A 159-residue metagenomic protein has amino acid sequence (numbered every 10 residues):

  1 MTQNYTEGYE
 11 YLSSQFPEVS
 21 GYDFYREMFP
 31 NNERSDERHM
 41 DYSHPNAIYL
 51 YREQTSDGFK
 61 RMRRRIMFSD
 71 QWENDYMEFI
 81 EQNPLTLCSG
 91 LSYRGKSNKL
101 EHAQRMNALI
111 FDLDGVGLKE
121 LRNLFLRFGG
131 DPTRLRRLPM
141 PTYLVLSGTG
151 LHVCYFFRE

Functional and structural regions predicted by a protein language model:
M1-A108, L118, R122-N123: DNA replication initiation on ssDNA origins
G95-E101, F125-L146: Catalytic micro-motifs at enzyme active sites that drive phosphoryl/nucleotidyl and oxygen chemistry
F111, R136-E159: Histidine-centered divalent-metal-coordination microenvironment in nucleic-acid enzymes
D112-V116: Active-site ExK catalytic segment of metal-dependent nucleases
K119-P132, F157-E159: Helical (often loop-to-helix) elements that flank the catalytic cores of nucleotide-handling enzymes
